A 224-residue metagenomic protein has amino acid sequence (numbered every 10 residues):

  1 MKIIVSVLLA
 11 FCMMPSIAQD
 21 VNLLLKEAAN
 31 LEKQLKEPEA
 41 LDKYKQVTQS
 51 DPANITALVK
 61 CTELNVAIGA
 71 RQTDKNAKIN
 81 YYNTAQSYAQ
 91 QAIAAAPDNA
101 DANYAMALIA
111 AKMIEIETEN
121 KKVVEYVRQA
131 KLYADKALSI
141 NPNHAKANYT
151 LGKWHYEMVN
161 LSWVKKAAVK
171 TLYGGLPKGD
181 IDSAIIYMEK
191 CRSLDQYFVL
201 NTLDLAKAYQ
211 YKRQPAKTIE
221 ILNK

Functional and structural regions predicted by a protein language model:
M1-L24: Bacterial Sec-dependent N-terminal signal peptides
I17-A70: N-terminal leader/linker segments that initiate helical-solenoid repeat arrays
A18-L24, K165-K166, Y197-V199: Generic helix N-cap/helix-start motif at coil->alpha-helix transitions
K26, K60, L64-A67, A105 (+3 more regions): "A position-specific structural signal for the A-helix of alpha-solenoid helical repeats
L31-E39, L64-D98, L108-N143, K153-K190: Short coil/linker segments at helix-helix boundaries
V199-K224: C-terminal/domain-terminus segments
